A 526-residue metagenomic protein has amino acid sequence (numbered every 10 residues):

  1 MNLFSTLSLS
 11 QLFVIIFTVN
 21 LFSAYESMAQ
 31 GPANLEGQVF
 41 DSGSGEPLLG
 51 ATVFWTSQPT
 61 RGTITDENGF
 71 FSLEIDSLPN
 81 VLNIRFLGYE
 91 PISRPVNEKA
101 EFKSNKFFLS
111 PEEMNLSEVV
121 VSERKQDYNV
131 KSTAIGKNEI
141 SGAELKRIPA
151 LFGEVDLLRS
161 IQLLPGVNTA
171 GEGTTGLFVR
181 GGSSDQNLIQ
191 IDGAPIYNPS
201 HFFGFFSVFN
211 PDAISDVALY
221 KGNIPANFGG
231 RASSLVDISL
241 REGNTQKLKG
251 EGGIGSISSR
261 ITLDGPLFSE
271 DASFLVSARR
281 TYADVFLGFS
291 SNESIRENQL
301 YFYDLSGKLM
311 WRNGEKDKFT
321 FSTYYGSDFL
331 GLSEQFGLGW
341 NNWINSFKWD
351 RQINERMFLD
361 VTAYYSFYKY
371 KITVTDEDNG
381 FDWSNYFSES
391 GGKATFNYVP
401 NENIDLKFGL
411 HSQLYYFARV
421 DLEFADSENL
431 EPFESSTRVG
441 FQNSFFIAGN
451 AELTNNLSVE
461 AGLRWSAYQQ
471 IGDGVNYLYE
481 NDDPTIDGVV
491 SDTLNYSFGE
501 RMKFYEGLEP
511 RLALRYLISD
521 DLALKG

Functional and structural regions predicted by a protein language model:
S27-E118, S122, N456: Periplasm-facing N-terminal accessory domains of Gram-negative outer-membrane beta-barrel systems
E90, F102-N105, V120-I224, R241-E242: Periplasmic N-terminal accessory/gating domains of Gram-negative outer-membrane beta-barrel systems
P111, L240, I254, G265-L267 (+9 more regions): Residue-level signature of outer-membrane beta-barrel architecture
L157, T175, S234, L248 (+6 more regions): Hydrophobic, lipid-facing positions within transmembrane beta-strands of outer-membrane proteins
G204-S207, S215-P225, S234-G265, S273-R280 (+2 more regions): Short strand-turn segments of transmembrane beta-barrel domains in outer membranes, especially the first one or two
K247-K249, S291-I295, L330-F336, I344-K348 (+6 more regions): Extracellular loop and loop/strand-boundary signature of outer-membrane beta-barrel proteins
G255-Y282, E293-F329, G337-L359, A363-Y365 (+1 more regions): Transmembrane beta-barrel wall of Gram-negative outer-membrane proteins
S412-S519, A523: Signature of Gram-negative outer-membrane beta-barrel scaffolds
